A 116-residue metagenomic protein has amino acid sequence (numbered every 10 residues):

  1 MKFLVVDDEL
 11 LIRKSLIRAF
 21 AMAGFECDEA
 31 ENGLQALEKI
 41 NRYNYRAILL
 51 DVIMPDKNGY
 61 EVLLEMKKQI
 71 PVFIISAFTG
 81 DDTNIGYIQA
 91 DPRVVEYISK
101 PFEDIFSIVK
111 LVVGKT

Functional and structural regions predicted by a protein language model:
V6-D7, A30, I48: Conserved sequence signature across two-component system core domains
L10-D28: Two-component/phosphorelay signaling modules centered on CheY-like receiver
L10-K14, D82, I105: Charged phosphotransfer/docking patches of two-component systems
N32-Q35, N58-E61: Acidic catalytic/metal-coordinating carboxylates
D51: Active-site residues of response regulator receiver
M54: Receiver (REC) domain active-site loop signature in two-component systems and cognate sites in sensor histidine kinases
I75-F78: Hydrophobic/aromatic residues positioned on beta-strands within the core alpha/beta folds
D91, D104-T116: Receiver (REC) domain switch/output surface
